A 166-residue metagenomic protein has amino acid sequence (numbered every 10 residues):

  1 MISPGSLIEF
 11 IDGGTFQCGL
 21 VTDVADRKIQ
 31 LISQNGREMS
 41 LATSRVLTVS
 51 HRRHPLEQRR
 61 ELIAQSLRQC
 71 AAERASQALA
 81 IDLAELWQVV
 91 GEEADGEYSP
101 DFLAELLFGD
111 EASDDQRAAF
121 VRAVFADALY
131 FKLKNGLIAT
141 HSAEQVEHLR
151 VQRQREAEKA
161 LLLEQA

Functional and structural regions predicted by a protein language model:
M1-A166: Charge-lined substrate channels and their catalytic hotspots, especially those that engage the 3′ end of RNA
